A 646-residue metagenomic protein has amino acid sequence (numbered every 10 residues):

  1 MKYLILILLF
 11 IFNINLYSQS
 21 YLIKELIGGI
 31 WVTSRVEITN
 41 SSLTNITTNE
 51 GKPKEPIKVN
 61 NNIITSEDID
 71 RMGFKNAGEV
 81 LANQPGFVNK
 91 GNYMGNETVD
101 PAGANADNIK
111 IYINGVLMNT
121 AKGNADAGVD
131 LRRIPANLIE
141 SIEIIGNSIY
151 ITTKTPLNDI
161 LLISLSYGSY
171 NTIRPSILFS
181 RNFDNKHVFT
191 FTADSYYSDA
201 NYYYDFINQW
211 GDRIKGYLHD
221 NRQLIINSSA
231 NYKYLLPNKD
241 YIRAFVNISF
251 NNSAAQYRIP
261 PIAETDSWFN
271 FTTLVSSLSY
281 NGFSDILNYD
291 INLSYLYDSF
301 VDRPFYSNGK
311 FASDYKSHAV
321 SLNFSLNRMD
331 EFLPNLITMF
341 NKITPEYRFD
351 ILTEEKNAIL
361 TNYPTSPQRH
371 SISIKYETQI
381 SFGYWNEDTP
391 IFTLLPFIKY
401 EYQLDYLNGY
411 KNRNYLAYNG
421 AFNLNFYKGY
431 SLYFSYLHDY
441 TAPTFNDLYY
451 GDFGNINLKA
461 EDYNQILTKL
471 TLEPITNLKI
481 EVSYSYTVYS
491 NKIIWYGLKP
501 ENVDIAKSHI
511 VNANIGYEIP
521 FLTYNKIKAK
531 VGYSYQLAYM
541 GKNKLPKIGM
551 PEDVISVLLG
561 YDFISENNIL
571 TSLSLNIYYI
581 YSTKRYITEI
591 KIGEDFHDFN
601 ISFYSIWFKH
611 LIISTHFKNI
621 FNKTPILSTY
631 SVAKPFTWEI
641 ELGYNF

Functional and structural regions predicted by a protein language model:
Q19-D68, A106: Short, acidic, small-residue-rich periplasmic hinge/interaction motif at the N-terminus of Gram-negative outer-membrane
R35, N40, D130-S164: A beta-strand signature from Gram-negative outer-membrane beta-barrel systems, especially the internal plug domain
I46, E50-P53, K58, G78-L117 (+1 more regions): Extracytoplasmic beta-strand/coil segments of soluble accessory domains associated with Gram-negative outer-membrane
I109, D266-Y280, K411, N425 (+4 more regions): Outer-membrane beta-barrel signature, preferentially recognizing the C-terminal barrel domain of Gram-negative
L157-R181, A193, K215-N221: Short strand-turn segments of transmembrane beta-barrel domains in outer membranes, especially the first one or two
T192, R222, K233-L236, N423 (+4 more regions): Conserved C-terminal beta-signal and adjacent last beta-strands/turns of outer-membrane beta-barrel proteins
S198-F206, I214-I225, L235, K239-Y289 (+2 more regions): Flexible loop and strand-edge segments within Gram-negative outer membrane beta-barrel domains
R328, F382-Y384, T476, S483-V488 (+1 more regions): Gram-negative outer-membrane beta-barrel transporters
